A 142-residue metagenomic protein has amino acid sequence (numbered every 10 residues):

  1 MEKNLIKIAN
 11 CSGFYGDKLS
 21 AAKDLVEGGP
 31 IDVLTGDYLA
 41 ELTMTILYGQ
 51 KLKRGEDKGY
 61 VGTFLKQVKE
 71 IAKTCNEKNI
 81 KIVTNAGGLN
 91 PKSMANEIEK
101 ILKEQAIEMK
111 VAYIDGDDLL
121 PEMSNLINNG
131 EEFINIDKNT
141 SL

Functional and structural regions predicted by a protein language model:
M1-F133: Metallocofactor- and cofactor-centric catalytic cores in central/energy metabolism, strongly enriched
N135-L142: Chitinase-like catalytic core of GlcNAc-active glycosidases
